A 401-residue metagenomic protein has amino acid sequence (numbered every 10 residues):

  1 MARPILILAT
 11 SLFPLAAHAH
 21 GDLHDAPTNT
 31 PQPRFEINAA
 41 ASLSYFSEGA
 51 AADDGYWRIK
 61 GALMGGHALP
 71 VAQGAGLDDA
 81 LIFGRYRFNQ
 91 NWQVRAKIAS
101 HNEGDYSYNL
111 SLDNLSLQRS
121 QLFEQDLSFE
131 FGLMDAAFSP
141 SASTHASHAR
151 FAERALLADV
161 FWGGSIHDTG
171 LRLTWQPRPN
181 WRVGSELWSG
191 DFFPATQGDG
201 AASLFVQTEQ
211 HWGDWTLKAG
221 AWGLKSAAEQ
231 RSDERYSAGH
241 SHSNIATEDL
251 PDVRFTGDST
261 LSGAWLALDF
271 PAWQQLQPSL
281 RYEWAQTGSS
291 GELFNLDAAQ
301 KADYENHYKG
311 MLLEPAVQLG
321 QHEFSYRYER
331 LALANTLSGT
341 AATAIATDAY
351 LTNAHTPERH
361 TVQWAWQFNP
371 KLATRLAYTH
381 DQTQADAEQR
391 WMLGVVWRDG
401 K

Functional and structural regions predicted by a protein language model:
M1-A2, F35: Initiator methionine at the very start of the polypeptide chain
A2-L8: Sec-dependent signal peptide recognition, specifically the positively charged N-region followed immediately by
P14-A16: N-terminal signal peptide c-region/cleavage motif recognized by signal peptidases
H18-P27: Cleaved targeting-peptide boundary
T30-D53, L69-F192, Q197-T216, G223-K225 (+1 more regions): Outer membrane beta-barrel
G55-H67: A solvent-exposed, charged loop/short amphipathic helix patch at secondary-structure junctions
A68-L69, K218-K225, S232-K401: Outer-membrane beta-barrel pore domains
